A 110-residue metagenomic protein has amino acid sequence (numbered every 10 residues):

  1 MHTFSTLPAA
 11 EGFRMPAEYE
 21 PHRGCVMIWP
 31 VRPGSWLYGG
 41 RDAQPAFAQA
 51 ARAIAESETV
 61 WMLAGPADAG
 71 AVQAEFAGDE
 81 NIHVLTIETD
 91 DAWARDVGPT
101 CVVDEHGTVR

Functional and structural regions predicted by a protein language model:
M1-R110: Histidine/cysteine-enriched polar flanking segments
